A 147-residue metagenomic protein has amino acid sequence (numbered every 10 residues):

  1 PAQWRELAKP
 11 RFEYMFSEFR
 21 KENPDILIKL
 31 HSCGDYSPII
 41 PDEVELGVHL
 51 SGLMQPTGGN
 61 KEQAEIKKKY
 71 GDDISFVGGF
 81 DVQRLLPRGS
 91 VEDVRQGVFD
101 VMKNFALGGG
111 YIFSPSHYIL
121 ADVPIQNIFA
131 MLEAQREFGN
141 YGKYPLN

Functional and structural regions predicted by a protein language model:
P1-N147: Active-site loop segments of alpha/beta catalytic cores
